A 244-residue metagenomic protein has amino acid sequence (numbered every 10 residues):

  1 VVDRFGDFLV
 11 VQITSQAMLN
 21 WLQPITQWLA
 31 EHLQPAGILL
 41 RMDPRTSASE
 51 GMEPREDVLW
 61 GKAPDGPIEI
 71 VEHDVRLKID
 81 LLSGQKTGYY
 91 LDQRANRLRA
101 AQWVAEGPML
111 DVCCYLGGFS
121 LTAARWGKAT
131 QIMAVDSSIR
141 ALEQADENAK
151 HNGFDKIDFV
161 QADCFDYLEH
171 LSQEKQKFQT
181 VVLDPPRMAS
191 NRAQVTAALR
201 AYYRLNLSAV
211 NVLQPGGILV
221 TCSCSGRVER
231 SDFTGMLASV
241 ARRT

Functional and structural regions predicted by a protein language model:
V1-D3, W21-Y89, L98: Non-catalytic substrate-recognition/targeting regions of SAM-dependent transferases
V10-L19: Short histidine-centered catalytic/ligand-binding loop motif
T14, D43, P186: Flexible loop residues that form catalytic and substrate-binding hotspots at small-molecule/glycan-binding clefts
T14-S15, P54-R55, K128: Serine/threonine-rich low-complexity intrinsically disordered regions
N20-W21, F159: Short amphipathic alpha-helical leader/targeting segments
K62-T244: Rossmann-like S-adenosyl-L-methionine
